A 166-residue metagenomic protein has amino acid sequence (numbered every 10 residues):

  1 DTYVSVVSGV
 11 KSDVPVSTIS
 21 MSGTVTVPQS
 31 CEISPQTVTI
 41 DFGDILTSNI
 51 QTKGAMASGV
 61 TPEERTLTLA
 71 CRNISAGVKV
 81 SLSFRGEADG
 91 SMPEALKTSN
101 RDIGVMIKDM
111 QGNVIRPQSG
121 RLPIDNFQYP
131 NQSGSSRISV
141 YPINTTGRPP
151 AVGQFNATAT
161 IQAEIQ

Functional and structural regions predicted by a protein language model:
D1-Q166: Mature extracellular/passenger domains of Gram-negative fimbrial/pilin and adhesin proteins
